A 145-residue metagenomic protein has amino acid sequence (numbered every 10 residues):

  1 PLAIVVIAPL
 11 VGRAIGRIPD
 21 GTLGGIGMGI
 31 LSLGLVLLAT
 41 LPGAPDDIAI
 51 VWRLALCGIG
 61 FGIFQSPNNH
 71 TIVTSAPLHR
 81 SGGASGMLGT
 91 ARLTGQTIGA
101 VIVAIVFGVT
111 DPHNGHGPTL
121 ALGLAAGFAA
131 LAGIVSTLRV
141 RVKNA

Functional and structural regions predicted by a protein language model:
P1-K143: 12-transmembrane solute porter fold
